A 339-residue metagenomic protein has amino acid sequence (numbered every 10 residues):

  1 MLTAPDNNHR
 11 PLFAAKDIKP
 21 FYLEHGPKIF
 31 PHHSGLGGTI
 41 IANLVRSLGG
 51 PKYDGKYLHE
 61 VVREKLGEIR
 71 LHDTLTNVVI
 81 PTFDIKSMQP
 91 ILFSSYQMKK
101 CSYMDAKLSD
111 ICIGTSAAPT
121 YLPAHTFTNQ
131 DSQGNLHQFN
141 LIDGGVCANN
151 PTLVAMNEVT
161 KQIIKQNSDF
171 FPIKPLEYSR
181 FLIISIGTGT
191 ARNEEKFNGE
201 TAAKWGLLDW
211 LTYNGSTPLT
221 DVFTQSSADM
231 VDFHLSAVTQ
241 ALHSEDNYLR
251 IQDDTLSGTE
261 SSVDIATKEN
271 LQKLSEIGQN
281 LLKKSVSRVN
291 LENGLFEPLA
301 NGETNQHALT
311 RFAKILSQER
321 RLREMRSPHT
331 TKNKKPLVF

Functional and structural regions predicted by a protein language model:
M1-F339: Conserved catalytic cores and adjacent C-terminal regulatory segments of lipid-metabolizing esterases/lipases
